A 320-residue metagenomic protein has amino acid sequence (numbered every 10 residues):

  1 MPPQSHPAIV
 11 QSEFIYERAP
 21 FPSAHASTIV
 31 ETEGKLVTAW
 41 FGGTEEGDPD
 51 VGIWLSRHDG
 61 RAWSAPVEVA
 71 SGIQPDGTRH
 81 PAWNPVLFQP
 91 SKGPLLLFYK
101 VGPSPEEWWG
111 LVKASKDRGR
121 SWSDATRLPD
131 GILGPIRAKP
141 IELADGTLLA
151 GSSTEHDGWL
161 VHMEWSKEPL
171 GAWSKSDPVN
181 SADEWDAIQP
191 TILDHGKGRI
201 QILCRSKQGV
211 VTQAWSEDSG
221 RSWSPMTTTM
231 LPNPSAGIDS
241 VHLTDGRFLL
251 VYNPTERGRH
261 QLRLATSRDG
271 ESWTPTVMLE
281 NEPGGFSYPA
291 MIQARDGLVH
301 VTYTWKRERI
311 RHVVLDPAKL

Functional and structural regions predicted by a protein language model:
M1-L320: Asp-box/BNR beta-propeller blade signature and adjacent active/binding-site loops in extracellular glycan-interacting
